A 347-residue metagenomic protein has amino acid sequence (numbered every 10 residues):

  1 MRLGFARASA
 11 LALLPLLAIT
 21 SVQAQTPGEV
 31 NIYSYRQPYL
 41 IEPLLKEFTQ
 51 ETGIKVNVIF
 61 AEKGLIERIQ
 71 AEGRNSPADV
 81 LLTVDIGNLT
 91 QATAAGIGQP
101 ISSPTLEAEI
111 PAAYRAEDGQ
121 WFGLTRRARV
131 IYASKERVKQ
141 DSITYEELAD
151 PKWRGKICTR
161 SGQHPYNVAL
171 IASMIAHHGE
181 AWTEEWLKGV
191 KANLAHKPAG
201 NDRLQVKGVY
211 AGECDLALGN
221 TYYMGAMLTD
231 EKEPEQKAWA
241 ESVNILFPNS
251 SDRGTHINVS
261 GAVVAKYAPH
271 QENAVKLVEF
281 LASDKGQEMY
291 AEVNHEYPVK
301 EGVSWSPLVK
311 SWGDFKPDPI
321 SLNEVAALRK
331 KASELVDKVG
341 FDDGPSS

Functional and structural regions predicted by a protein language model:
Q25-Q91: Early extracytoplasmic/lumenal segment of secretory-pathway proteins
Y33-R36, E117-D118, A133-K135, Q140 (+3 more regions): Short beta-strand->loop
S76-L81, Q99-I131, E146, I157-T159: A structural signal for short loop-to-beta-strand junctions that line the ligand-binding cleft of periplasmic/secreted
Y132-R137, A172, N249, I257-H270 (+1 more regions): A bilobed periplasmic-binding-protein/Venus flytrap-type ligand-binding module shared by bacterial periplasmic
E136-I143, I175-E184, A268-A274: Short helix-loop capping/hinge motifs at secondary-structure junctions, enriched in acidic/polar residues
G155-Q163, F280-S304: Periplasmic-binding protein-like
Y166, S173, H178-F247: Ligand-binding pocket segment of bilobal, Venus flytrap-like solute-binding proteins
D318-S347: Conserved C-terminal helix/tail region of periplasmic/extracytoplasmic solute-binding proteins
